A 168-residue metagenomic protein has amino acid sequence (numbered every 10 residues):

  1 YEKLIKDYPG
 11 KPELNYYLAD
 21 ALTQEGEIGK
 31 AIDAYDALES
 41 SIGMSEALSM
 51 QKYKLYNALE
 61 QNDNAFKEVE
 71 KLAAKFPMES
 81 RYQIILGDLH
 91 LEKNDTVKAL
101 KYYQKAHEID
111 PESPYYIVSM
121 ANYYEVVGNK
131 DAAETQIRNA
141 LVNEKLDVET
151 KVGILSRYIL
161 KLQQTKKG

Functional and structural regions predicted by a protein language model:
P9, G43, P77, P111 (+1 more regions): Short coil turns that delineate tetratricopeptide repeat
P12-E13, S45-A47, S80-R81, P114-Y115 (+1 more regions): Helix-start (N-cap) detector for alpha-helical repeat units in TPR-like alpha-solenoids, especially tetratricopeptide
Q24-E25, A58-L59, E92, V126-V127 (+2 more regions): Register position in tetratricopeptide repeats
V142-Q164: Amphipathic alpha-helical repeat scaffolds of TPR domains
